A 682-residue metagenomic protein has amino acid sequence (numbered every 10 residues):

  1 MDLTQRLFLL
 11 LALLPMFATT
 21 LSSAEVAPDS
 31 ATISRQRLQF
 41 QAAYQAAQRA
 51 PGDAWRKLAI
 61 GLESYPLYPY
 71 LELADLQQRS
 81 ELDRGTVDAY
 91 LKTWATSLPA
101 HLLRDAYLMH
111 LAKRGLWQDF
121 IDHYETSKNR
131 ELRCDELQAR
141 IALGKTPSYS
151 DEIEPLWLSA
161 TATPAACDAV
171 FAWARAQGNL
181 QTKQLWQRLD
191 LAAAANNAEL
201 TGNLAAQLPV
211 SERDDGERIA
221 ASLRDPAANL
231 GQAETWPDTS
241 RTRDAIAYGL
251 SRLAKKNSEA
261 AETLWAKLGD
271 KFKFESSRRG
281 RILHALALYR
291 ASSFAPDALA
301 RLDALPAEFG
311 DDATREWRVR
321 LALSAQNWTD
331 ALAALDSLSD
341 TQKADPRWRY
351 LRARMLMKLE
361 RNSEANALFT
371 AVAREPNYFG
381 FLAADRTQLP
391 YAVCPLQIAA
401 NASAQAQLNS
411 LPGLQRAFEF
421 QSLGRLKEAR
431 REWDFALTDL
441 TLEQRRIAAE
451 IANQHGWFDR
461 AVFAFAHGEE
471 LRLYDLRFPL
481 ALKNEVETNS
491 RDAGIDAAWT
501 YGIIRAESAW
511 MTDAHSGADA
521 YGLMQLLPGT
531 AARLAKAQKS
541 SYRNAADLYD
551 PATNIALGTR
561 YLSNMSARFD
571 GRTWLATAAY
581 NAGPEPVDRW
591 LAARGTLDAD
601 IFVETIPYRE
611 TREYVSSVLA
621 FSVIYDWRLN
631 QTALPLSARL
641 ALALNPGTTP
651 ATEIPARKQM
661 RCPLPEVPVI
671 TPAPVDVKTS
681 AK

Functional and structural regions predicted by a protein language model:
F8-T19: Bacterial N-terminal signal peptides
L21-A74, E81, V393-A400, A404-L414 (+1 more regions): N-terminal leader/linker segments that initiate helical-solenoid repeat arrays
A31-Q39, P51, E63-Y70, L82-D83 (+20 more regions): Generic helix N-cap/helix-start motif at coil->alpha-helix transitions
A42-A46, L73-A74, Q78, H110 (+8 more regions): Residue-level signature for tetratricopeptide repeat
R49, H110, R114, L143-G144 (+6 more regions): Structural motif corresponding to the intra-repeat A-B loop/turn of tetratricopeptide repeats
D53-L58, D83-T93, W117-T126, P147-S159 (+13 more regions): Alpha-helical repeat scaffolds
L73, D270, A300-D303, A307 (+4 more regions): Catalytic glycan-binding domains that act on GlcNAc-containing polysaccharides
D75-Q77, L91-K92, R104-M109, I282-F294 (+1 more regions): Alpha-helical adaptor scaffolds
